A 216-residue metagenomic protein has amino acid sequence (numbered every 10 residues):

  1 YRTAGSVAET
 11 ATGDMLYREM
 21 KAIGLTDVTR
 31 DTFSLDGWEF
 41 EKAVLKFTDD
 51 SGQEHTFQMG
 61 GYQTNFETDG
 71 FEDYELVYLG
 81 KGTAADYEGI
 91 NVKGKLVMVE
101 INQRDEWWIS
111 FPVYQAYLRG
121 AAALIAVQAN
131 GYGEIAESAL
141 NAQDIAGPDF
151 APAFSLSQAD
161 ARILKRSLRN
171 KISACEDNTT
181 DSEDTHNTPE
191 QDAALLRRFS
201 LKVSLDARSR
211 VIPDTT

Functional and structural regions predicted by a protein language model:
Y1-G5, L16, K21-D27, I101 (+5 more regions): Sec/Tat-exported extracytoplasmic proteins
Y1-L96, Q103, S182: Noncatalytic luminal/extracellular "stalk/propeptide" segments of secretory-pathway proteins
A11-E19, F111, Q115, G120 (+1 more regions): Extracytoplasmic/secreted proteins, especially bacterial periplasmic and envelope-associated proteins
D14, G37-E41, E106-S110, Y132-A139: Extracytoplasmic/secreted cell-surface and envelope-processing proteins
R30, L79, V99, A126 (+1 more regions): General beta-strand structural signal in soluble alpha/beta enzymes
A43-K46, E137-G147: Short low-complexity, flexible loop/linker segments enriched in glycine and/or proline with clustered acidic
T56-G89, Q143-T216: Soluble metallo-hydrolase cores and metallopeptidase-like ectodomains found primarily in the secretory/periplasmic
A84-N91, K95-G133: A conserved hydrophobic secondary-structure block that centers on an alpha-helix together with its immediately flanking
